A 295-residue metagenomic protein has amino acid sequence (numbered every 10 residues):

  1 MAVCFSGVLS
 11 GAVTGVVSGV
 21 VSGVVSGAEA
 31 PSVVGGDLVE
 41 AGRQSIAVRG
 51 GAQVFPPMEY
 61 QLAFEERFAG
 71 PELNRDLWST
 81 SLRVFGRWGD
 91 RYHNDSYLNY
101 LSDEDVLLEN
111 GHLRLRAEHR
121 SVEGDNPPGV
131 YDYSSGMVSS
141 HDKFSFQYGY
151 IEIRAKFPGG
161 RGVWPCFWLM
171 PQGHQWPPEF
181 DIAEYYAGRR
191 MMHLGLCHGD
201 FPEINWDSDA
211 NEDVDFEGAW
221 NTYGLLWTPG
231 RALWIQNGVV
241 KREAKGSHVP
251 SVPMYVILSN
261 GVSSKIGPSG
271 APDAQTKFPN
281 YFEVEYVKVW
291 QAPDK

Functional and structural regions predicted by a protein language model:
M1-C4: Hydrophobic membrane-insertion alpha-helices, especially the h-region of bacterial N-terminal signal peptides
S6-V34, E40: Low-complexity, Ser/Pro/Gly/Ala/Val-rich intrinsically disordered tracts
G36-K295: GH16 jelly-roll
